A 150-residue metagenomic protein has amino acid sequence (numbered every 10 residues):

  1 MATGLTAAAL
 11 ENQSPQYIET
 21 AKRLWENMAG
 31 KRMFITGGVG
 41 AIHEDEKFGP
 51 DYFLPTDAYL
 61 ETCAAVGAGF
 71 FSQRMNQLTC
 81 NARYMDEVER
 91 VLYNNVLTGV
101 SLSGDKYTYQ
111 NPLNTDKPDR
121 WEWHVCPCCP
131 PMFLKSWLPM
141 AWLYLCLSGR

Functional and structural regions predicted by a protein language model:
M1-R150: Glycan-recognition and catalytic cores of secretory/periplasmic carbohydrate-active enzymes
